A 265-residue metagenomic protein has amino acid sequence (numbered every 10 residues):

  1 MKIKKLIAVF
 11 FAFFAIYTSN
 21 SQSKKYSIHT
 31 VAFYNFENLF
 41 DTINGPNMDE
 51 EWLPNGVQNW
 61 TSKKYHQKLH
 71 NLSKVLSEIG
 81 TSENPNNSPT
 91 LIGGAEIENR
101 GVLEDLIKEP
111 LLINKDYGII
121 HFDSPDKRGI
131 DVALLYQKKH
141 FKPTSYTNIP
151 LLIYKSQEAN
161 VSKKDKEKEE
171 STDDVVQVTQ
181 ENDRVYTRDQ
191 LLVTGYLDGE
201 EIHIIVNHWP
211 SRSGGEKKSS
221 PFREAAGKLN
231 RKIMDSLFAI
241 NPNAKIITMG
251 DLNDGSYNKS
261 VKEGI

Functional and structural regions predicted by a protein language model:
M1-Y26: Bacterial Sec-dependent N-terminal signal peptides
S21-P110, N114-D116, I120-L134, K168-E181 (+1 more regions): N-terminal, active-site-proximal structural segment of metallo-dependent hydrolase catalytic domains
Q22-V31, H140-K142, V185-H208: Beta-strand-turn-beta hairpins that frame and shape the catalytic cleft of phosphate-ester-processing enzymes
F36, I97, W209, D251-L252: Active-site metal-binding loops of divalent metal-dependent hydrolases
N47-E50, V57, E200-F222: Active-site His/acidic residue clusters
N99-G101, K127-G129, R212-G214, N253-K259: Active-site environment of divalent metal-dependent phosphoester hydrolases
S124-K127, A133-V193: Surface-exposed loop and adjacent secondary-structure segments within mature catalytic domains
F222-I265: Metal-dependent phosphoesterases centered on the DNase I-like endonuclease/exonuclease/phosphatase
